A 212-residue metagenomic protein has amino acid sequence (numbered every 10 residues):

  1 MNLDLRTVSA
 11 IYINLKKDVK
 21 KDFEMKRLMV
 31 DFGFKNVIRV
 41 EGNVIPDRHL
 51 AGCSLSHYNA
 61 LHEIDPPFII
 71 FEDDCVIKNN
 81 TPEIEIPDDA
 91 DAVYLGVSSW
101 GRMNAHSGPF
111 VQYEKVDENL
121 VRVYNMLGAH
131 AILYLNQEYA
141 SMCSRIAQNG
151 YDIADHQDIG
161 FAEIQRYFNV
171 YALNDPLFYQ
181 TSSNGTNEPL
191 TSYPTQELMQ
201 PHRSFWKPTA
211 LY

Functional and structural regions predicted by a protein language model:
M1-F71, C75-Y212: An acidic/histidine-cluster motif and surrounding catalytic segment that typifies divalent-metal-assisted enzyme active
